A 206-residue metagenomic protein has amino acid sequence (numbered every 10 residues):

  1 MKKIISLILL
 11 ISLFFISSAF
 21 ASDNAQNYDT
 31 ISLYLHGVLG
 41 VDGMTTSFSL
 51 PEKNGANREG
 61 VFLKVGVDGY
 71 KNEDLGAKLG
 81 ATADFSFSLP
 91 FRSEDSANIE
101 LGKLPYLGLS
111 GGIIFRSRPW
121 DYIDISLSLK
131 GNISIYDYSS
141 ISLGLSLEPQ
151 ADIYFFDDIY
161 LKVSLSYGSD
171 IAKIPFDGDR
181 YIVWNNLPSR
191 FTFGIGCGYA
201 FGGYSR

Functional and structural regions predicted by a protein language model:
M1-I4: Positively charged n-region of N-terminal signal peptides that target proteins for export
S6, S18-A21: Secretory targeting signatures
I8-I16: Bacterial N-terminal signal peptides
I16-S17, D158: Generic detector of N-terminal low-structure segments
F20-K78, R190-R206: Short glycine/proline- and aromatic-enriched beta-strand/turn motifs that initiate or cap beta-hairpins
N27, M44-K53, P90, S146-R206: Predominantly the C-terminal beta-signal and adjacent terminal strand-loop region of outer-membrane beta-barrel
N27-D29, E52-E59, A97-P105, D137-L143 (+1 more regions): Replace "Gram-negative outer membrane beta-barrel proteins" with "bacterial and organellar outer membrane beta-barrel
V61-L145, A151-F155, Y199, Y204-R206: Gram-negative (and chloroplast) outer-membrane scaffold detector with strong preference for beta-barrel transmembrane
